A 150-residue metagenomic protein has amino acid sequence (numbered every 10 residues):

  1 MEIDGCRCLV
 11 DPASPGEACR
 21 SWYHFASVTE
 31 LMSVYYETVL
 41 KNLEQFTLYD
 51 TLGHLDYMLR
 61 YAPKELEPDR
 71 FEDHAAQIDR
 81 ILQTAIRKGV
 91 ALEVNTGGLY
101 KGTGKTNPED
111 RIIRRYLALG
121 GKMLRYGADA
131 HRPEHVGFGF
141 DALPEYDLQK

Functional and structural regions predicted by a protein language model:
M1-R87: Extended substrate/RNA-proximal surfaces in nucleic-acid metabolism proteins
C6-P12, M58, E65-K150: Charged catalytic cores and adjacent phosphate/nucleic-acid-binding surfaces used for phosphate/nucleic-acid chemistry
